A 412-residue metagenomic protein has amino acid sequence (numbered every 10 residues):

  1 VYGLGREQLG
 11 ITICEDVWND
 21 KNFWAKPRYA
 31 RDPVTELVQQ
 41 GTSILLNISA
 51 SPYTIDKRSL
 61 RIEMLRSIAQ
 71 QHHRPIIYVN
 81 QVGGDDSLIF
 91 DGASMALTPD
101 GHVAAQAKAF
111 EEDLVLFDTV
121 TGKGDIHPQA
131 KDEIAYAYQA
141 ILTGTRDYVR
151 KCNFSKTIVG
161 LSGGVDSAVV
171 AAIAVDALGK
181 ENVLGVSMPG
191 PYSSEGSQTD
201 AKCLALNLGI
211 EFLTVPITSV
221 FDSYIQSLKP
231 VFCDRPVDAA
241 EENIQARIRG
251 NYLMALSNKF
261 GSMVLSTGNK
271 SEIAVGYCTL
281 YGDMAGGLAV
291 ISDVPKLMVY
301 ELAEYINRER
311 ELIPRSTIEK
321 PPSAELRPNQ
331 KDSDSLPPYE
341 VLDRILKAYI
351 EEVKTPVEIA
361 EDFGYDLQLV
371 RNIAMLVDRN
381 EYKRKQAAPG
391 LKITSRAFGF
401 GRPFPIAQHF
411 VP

Functional and structural regions predicted by a protein language model:
V1-G160, I173-D176, K180, F212: Enzyme catalytic cores with a strong preference for nitrogen-chemistry domains
G3, H73-R74, P99, D125-G163 (+1 more regions): ATP/NTP-dependent adenylation/nucleotidyl-transfer catalytic domains that generate, transfer, or process NMP-activated
